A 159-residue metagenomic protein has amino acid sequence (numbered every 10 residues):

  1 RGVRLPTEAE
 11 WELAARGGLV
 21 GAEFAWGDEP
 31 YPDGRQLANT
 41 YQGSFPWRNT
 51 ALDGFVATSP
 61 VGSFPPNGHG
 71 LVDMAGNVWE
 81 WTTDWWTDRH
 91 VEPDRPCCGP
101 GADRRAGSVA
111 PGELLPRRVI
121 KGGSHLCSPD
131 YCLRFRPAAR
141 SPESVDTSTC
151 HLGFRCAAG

Functional and structural regions predicted by a protein language model:
R1-P137, S141, V145-C150: Functional-site microenvironments in short loops/helix caps that host divalent-cation chemistry
T149-G159: Short, structured beta-strand segments at or near domain termini in extracellular proteins/domains
